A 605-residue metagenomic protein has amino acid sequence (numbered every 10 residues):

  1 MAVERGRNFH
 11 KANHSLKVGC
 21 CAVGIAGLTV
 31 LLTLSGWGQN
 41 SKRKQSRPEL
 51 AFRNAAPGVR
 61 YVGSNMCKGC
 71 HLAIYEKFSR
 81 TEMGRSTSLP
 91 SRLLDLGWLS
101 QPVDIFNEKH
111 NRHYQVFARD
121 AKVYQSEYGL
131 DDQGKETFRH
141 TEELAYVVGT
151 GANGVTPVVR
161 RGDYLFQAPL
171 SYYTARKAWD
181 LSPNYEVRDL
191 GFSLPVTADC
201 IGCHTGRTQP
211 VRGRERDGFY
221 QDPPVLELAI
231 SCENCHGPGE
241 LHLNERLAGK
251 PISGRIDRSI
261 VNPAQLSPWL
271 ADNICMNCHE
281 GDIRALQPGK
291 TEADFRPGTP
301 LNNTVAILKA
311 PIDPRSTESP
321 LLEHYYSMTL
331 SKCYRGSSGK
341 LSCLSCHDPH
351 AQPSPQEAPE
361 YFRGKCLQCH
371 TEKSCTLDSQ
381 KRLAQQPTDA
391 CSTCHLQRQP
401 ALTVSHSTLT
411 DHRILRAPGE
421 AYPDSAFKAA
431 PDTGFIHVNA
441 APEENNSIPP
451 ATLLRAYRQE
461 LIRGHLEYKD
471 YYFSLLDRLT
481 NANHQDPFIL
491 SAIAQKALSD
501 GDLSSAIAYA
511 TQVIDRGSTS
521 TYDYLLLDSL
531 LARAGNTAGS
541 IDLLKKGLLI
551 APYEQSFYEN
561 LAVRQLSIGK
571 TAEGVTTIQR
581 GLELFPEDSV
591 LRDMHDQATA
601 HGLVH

Functional and structural regions predicted by a protein language model:
N40-A51, G58, A73-T150, T156-V158 (+3 more regions): Primarily the internal scaffold of c-type cytochrome electron-transfer domains, especially repeated/multiheme c-type
Y457-E460, A497, L531, Q565 (+1 more regions): Residue at a conserved register position within TPR or TPR-like alpha-solenoid repeats
R478-L479, Q512-V513, K546-G547, R580-G581: Canonical positions in the second alpha-helix
H484, S518-T519, P552, P586: Short coil turns that delineate tetratricopeptide repeat
F488-A492, Y522-S529, S556-N560, T576 (+1 more regions): Alpha-solenoid helical repeat scaffolds
V575-H605: Terminal, low-structured helical/coil segments at or just beyond the last alpha-helical repeat
